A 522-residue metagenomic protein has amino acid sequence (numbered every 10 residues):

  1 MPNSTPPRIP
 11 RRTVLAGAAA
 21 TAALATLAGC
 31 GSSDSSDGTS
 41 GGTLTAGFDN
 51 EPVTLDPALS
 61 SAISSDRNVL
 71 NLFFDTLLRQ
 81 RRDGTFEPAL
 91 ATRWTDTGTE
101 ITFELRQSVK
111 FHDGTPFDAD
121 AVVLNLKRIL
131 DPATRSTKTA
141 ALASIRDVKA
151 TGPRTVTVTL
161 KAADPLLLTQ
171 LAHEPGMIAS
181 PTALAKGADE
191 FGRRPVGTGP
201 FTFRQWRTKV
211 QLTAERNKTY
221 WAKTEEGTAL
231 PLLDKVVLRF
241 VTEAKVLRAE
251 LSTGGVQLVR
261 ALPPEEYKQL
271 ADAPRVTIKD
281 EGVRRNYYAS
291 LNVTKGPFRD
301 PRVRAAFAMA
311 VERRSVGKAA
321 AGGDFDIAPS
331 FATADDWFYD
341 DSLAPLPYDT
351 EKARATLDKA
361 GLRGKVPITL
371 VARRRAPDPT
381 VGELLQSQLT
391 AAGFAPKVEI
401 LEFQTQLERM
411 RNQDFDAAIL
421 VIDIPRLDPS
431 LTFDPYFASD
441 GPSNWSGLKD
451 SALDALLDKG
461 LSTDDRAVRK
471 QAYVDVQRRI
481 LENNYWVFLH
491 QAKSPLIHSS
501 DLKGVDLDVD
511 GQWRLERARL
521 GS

Functional and structural regions predicted by a protein language model:
F48-G98, K127, V196: N-terminal lobe/hinge region of extracytoplasmic solute-binding protein
D49-R67, L90-A91, T115, T137-K138 (+4 more regions): A structural "hinge/loop" feature
T92-R135, T151, T157-T159: Aromatic- and charge-enriched surface segment that lines or borders ligand/interaction sites
T95, E100, A140-T182, P200-R207: Surface-exposed binding/hinge segments that line and control ligand-binding clefts or catalytic entry sites
A172-L230, K235, E351, A355: Gly/Pro-rich hinge or "lid" segments in bacterial periplasmic/extracellular proteins
Y220-Q269, A395: Ligand-site clamp/hinge motif
R299-S387: Append "and occasionally in soluble cytosolic enzymes with long acidic Gly/Pro-rich linkers
A395-Q406, D434-S500, S522: Extracytoplasmic/peripheral linker and loop segments enriched in polar/acidic and small residues with frequent Thr/Pro
